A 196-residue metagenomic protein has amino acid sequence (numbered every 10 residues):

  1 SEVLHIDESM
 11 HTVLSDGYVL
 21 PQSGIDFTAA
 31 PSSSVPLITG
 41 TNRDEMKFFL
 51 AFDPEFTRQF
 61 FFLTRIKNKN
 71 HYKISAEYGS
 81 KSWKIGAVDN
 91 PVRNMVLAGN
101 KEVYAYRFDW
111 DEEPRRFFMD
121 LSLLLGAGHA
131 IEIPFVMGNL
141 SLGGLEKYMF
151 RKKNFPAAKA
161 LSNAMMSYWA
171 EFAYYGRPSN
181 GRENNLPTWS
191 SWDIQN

Functional and structural regions predicted by a protein language model:
E2-A157, Y168, Y175: Substrate-gating cap/lid region and adjacent catalytic-acid/histidine neighborhood within extracellular/lumenal
M165: C-terminal catalytic lobe of FAD-dependent flavoproteins
Y175, S179-N196: Mature extracytoplasmic/periplasmic domains
